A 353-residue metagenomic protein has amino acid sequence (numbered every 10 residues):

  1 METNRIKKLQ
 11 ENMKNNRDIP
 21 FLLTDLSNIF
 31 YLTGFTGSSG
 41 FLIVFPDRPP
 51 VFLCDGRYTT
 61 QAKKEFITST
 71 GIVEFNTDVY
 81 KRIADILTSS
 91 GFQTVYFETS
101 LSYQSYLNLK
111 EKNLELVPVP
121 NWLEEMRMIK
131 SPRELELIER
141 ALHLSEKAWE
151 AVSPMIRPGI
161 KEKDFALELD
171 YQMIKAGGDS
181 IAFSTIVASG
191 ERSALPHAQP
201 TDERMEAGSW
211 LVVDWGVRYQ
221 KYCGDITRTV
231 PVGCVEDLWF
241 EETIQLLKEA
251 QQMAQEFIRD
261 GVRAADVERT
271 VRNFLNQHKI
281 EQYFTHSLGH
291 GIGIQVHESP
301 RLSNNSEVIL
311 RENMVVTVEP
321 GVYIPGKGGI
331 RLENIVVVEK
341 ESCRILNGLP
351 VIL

Functional and structural regions predicted by a protein language model:
M1-L353: Active-site neighborhoods and metal-handling regions in enzymes and metal-associated proteins
